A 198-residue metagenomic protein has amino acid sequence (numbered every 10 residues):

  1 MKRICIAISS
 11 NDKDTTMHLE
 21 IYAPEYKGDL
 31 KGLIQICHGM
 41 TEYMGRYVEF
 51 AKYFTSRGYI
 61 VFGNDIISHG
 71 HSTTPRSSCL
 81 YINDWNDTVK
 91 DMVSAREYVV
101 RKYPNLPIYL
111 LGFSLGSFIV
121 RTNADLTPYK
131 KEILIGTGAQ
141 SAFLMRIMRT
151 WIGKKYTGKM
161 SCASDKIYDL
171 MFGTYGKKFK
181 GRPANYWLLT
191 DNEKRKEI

Functional and structural regions predicted by a protein language model:
M1-Y26: N-terminal cap/lid segment of alpha/beta-hydrolase-fold proteins
L30-G39: Short beta-strand element of the alpha/beta-hydrolase
H38-E42, S114: Active-site glycine-rich loops that stabilize anionic/oxyanionic intermediates across multiple enzyme folds
M44-R76: Conserved alpha/beta-hydrolase
Y81-V100: Alpha/beta-hydrolase active-site loop
Y103-S114: Alpha/beta-hydrolase fold nucleophile elbow
G112-T122: Glycine-rich nucleophile elbow surrounding the catalytic serine of serine-hydrolase chemistry
T122-I198: Alpha/beta-hydrolase-fold enzymes
